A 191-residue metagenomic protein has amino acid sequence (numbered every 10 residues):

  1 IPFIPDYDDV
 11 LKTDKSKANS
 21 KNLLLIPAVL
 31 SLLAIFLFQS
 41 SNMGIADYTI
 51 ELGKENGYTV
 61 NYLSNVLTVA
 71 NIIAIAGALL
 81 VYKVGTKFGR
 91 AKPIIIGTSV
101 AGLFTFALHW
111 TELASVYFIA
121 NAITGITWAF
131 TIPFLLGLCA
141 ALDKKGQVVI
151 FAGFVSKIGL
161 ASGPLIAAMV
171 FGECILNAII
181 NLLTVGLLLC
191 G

Functional and structural regions predicted by a protein language model:
I1-T13, C190-G191: C-terminal membrane-cytosol helix-exit motif in multi-pass small-molecule transporters
I26-T68, I72-A74: Extracytoplasmic gate region of multi-pass secondary transporters
F36, T68-I72, A122, I150-I158: Transmembrane alpha-helical cores of Major Facilitator Superfamily
N71-L79, L160-A161, L165: Residue-level signature of mid-helix packing/kink "hotspots" within the transmembrane helices of 12-pass Major
I75, I95, S99-L103, K157 (+1 more regions): Small-residue-rich packing faces within the transmembrane alpha-helices of Major Facilitator Superfamily
G77-R90, F171: Helix-to-loop junctions at the C-terminal end of transmembrane segments in multipass secondary transporters
G89-L135: C-terminal transmembrane helical hairpin of 12-TM major facilitator-type secondary transporters
L142-L176: A late C-terminal transmembrane helix in Major Facilitator Superfamily
